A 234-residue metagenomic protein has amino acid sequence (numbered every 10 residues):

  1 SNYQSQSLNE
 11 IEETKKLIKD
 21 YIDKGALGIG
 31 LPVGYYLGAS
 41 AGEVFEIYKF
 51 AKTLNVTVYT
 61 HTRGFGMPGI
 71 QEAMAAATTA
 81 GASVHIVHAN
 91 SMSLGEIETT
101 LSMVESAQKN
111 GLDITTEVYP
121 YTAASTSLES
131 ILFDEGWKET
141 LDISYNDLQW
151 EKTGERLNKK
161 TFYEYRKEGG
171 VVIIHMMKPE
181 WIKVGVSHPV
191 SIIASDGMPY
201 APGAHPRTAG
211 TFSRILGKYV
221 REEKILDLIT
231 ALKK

Functional and structural regions predicted by a protein language model:
S1-L8, E12-A39, M74-A75, S83-I225: Active-site neighborhoods of metal-dependent hydrolases
Y36, T60-F65: Glycine/proline-enriched, intrinsically flexible loops and inter-domain linkers
S40-Y48, P68-T78: Distinct, well-ordered alpha-helical segments
F45-T60, T79-G81: Alpha-helix-loop-beta-strand connector modules within alpha/beta enzyme cores
R63, M67, S91-L94: Short, surface-exposed acidic/glycine-rich loop or hinge patches that mediate macromolecular interfaces
L228-K234: Short, well-structured alpha-helical segments that form the helix of a local strand-helix-strand
